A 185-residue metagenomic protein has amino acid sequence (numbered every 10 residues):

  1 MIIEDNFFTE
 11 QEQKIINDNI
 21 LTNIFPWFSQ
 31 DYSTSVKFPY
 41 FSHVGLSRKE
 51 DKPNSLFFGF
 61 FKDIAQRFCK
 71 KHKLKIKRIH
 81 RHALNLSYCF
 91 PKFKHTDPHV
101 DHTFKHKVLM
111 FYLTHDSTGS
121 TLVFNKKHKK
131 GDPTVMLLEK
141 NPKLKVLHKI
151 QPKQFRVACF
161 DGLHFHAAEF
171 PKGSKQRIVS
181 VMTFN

Functional and structural regions predicted by a protein language model:
M1-K77: Non-heme Fe(II)/2-oxoglutarate
N54-K62, Q66-N185: Catalytic core of non-heme Fe(II) oxygenases with the double-stranded beta-helix
